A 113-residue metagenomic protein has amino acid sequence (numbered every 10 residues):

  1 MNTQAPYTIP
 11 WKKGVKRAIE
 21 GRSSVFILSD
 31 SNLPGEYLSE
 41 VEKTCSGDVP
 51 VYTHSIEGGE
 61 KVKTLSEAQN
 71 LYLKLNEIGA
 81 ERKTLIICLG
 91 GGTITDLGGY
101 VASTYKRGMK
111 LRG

Functional and structural regions predicted by a protein language model:
M1-L85: ATP/NTP phosphate-donor binding region
K63-G113: Glycine/threonine-rich beta-strand-loop-alpha-helix active-site module that forms ligand/phosphate-binding
